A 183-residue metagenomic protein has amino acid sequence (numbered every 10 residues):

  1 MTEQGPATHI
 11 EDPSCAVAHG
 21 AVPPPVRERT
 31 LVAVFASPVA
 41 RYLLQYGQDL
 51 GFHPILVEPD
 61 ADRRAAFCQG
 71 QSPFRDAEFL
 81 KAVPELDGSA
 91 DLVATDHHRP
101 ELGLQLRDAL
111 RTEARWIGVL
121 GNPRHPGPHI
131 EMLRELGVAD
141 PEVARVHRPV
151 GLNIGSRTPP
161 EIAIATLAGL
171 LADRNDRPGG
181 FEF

Functional and structural regions predicted by a protein language model:
M1-S72, D91, H125, G169-F183: Segments forming oxygen-rich coordination pockets for charged ligands
L44, Q105-L106: Generic hydrophobic/aromatic pocket-lining and core-packing "Φ" positions
Q71-D76, E135-V138: Short, hinge-like loop/turn segments at secondary-structure boundaries
A77-G88: Short amphipathic alpha-helix with an adjacent loop that forms part of the alpha/beta core around
D91, R107-M132: ADP-ribose/adenylate-binding Rossmann-like module
A94-D96: Short, well-ordered coil/turn residues at beta-beta hairpins and beta-strand->alpha-helix junctions within
R99-G103: Cytosolic regulatory regions of ion transport systems
L120-F183: Adenosine-phosphate binding glycine-rich loop
